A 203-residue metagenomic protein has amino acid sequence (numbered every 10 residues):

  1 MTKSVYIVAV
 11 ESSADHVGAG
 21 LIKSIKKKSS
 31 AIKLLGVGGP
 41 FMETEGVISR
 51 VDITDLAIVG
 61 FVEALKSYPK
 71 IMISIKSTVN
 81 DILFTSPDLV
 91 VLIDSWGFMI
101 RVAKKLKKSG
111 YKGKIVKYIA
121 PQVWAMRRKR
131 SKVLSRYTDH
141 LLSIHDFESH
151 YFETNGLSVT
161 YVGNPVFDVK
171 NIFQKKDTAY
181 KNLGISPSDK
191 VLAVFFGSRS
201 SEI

Functional and structural regions predicted by a protein language model:
K3-I185, F195-I203: Active-site and donor-binding regions of nucleotide-sugar-utilizing enzymes
L192: Short active-site neighborhood of thiol/selenol oxidoreductases, capturing the structured segment around
